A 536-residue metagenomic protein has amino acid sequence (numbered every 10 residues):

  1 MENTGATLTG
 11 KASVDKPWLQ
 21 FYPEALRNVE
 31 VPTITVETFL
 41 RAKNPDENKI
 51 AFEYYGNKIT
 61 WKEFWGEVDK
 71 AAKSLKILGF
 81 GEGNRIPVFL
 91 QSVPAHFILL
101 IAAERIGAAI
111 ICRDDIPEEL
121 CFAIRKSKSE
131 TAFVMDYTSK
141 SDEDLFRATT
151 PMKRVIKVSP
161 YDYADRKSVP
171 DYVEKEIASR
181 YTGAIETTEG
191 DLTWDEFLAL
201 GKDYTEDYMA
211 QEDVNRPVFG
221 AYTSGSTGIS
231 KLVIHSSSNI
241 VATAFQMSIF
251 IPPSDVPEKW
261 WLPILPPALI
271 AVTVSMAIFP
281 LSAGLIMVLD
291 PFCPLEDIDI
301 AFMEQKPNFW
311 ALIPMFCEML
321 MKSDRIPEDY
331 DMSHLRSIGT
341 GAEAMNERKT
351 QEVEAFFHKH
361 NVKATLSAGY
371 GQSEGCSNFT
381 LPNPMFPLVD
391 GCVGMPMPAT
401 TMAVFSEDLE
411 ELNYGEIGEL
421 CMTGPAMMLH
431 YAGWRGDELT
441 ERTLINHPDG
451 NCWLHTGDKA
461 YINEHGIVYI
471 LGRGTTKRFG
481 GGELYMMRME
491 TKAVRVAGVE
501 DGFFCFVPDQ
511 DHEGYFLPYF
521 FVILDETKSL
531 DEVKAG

Functional and structural regions predicted by a protein language model:
M1-I59, E63-L78, E82, I106 (+4 more regions): N-lobe entry segment of adenylate-forming
I50-G81, P87-V93, F97-I101, P117-C121 (+2 more regions): Conserved AMP-binding/adenylate-forming core of the ANL superfamily
T60-K62, M209, V218-F245: Conserved AMP-binding A3 loop
W65-K70, L198-T205, V233-S254, M397: Conserved structural elements of the adenylate-forming
G107, V241-W260, A268-A311, K322-R325: Conserved AMP-binding/adenylation subdomain of ANL enzymes
F122, A132-Y137, G424, L429 (+1 more regions): AMP-binding/adenylate-forming catalytic core of the ANL superfamily
L192, P307-A311, R325-V389, T401: Gly/Ser/Thr-rich phosphate-binding loop
M395-A399, E410-I445, G482-L484, K528: Conserved ATP/PPi-binding loop(s) of AMP-dependent carboxylate-activating enzymes
